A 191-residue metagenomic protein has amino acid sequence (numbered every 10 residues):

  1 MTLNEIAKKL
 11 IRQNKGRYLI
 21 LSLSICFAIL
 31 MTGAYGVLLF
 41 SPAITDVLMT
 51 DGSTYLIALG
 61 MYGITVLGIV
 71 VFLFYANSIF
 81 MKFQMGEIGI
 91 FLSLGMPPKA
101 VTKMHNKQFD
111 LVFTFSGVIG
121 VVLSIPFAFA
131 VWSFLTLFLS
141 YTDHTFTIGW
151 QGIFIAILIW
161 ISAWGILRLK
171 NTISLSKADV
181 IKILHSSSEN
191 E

Functional and structural regions predicted by a protein language model:
M1-L19, F83-G86, P97, W132-G152 (+1 more regions): Feature of multi-pass inner-membrane transport and sensor proteins that recognizes transmembrane helices together
M1-V70: Membrane transport/envelope proteins' first extracytoplasmic loop
F27-S41, Y75-I79, L111-S140, Q151-K177: Small-residue-rich transmembrane alpha-helices
T50-L67, L139-I166: Conserved transmembrane alpha-helices of multi-pass membrane proteins, especially helix-helix packing segments enriched
F74-I90: Transmembrane helix boundary and interhelical loop/hinge segments in multi-pass membrane proteins
I90-F91, M104, D143: Short alpha-helical segment immediately N-terminal to, or the first helix within, an HTH/HTH-like DNA-binding domain
